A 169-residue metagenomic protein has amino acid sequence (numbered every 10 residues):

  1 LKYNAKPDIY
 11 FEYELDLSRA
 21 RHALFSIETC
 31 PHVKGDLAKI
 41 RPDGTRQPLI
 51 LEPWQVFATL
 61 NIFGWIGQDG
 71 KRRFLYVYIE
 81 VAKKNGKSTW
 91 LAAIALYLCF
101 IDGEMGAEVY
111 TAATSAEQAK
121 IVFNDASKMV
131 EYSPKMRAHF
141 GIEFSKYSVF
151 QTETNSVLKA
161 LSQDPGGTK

Functional and structural regions predicted by a protein language model:
L1-K169: Phosphate/NTP-binding elements of NTP-utilizing enzymes
